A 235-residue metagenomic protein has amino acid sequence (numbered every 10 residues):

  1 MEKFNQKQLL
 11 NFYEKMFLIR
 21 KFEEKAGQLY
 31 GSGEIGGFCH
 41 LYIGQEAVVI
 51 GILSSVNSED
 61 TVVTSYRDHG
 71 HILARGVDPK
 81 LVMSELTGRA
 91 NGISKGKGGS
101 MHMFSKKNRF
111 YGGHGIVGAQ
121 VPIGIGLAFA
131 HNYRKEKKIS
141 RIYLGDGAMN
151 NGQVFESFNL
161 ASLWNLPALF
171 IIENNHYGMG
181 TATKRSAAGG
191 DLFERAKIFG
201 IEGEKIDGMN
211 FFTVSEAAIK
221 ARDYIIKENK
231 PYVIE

Functional and structural regions predicted by a protein language model:
M1-G36, S58: Cofactor-/ligand-binding subdomain signature composed of acidic, glycine-rich, tryptophan-containing flexible loops
F4-Q8, E14, L18, H40 (+5 more regions): Catalytic cores of large soluble enzymes that bind and process phosphate-bearing ligands
N11, K21, E156, T213-E216: Generic recognition of stable, solvent-exposed alpha-helical segments in well-folded globular domains
E24-G27, S32-W164, A182-A188, F193-G200: Cofactor-binding active-site loop characterized by glycine-rich and histidine/acidic residues
V63, R141, L169-I171, V233: Structural detector of well-ordered beta-strand residues that form the stable sheet scaffold of enzyme domains
K137, N165, N229-V233: Short secondary-structure junction motifs
E173-E235: Thiamine diphosphate
